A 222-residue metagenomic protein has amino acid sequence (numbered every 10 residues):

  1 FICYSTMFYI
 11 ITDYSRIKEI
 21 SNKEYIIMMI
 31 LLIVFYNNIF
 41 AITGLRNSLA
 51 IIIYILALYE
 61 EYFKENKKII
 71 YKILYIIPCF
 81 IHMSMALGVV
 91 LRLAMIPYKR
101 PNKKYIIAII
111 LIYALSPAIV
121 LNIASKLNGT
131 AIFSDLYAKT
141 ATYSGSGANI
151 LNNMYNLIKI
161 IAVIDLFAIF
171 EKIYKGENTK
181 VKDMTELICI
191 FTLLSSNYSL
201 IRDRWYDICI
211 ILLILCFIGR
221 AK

Functional and structural regions predicted by a protein language model:
F1-M7, N47, A162: Transmembrane alpha-helices of multi-pass, membrane-embedded glycan-processing enzymes that use lipid-linked
S5, S48-L58, G88, I208-I218: Alpha-helical transmembrane segments of multi-pass membrane proteins
M7-E19, E61, A221: Transmembrane-helix signature of membrane-embedded glycosylation machinery that interfaces with polyprenol carriers
I11-I33: Transmembrane-helix signature of polytopic, membrane-embedded enzymes that assemble or transfer cell-envelope glycans
Y36-I39, I69-A94, L193: Membrane-interface alpha helices of multi-pass inner-membrane proteins
A41-S48: Short acidic/glycine- and proline-prone juxtamembrane loop motifs at membrane-interface regions of multi-pass membrane
Y54-I69: Membrane-interface transmembrane helices that cradle and orient dolichyl/undecaprenyl
L87-C209: Alpha-helical transmembrane segments and terminal signal-anchor/GPI-anchor hydrophobic tails, characterized by long
